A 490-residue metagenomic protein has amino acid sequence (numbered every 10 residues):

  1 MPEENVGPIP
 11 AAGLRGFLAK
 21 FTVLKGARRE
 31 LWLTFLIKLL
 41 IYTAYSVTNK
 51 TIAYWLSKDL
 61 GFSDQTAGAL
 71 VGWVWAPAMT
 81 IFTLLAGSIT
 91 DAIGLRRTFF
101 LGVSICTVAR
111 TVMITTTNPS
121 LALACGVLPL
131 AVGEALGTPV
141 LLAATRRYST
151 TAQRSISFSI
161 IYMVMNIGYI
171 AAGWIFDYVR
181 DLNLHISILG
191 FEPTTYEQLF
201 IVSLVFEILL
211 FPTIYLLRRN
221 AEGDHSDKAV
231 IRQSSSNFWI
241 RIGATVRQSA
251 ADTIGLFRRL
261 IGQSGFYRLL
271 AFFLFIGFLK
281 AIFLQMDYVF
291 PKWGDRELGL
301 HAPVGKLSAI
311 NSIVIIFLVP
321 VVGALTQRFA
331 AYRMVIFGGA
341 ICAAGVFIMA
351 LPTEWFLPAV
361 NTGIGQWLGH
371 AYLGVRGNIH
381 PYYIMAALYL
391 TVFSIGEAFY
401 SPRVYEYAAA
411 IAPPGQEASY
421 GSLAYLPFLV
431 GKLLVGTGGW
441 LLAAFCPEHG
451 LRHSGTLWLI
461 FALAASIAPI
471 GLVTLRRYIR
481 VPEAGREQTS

Functional and structural regions predicted by a protein language model:
M1-R29, T151-S155, F176-D287, P291 (+2 more regions): Intracellular loop-helix junctions on the cytosolic face of multi-pass helical membrane proteins
K25-A76, R268-F275, L279-W293, E297-L300: Helix-loop boundary and gating motifs at the non-cytosolic
L70-S88, A309-V322, V430: Central cavity-lining transmembrane alpha-helices of secondary-active solute carriers, predominantly the Major
I81-L95, R180, F317-M334, L442: Helix-to-loop junctions at the C-terminal end of transmembrane segments in multipass secondary transporters
I81-T117: Conserved MFS/SLC helix-loop-helix module at the cytosolic interface between two early adjacent transmembrane helices
S104-N118, A340-N378: C-terminal ends and interior cores of transmembrane alpha-helices in multi-pass membrane transporters/permeases
L136-T150, G294, A398-P413: Intracellular juxtamembrane helix-capping segments at the cytosolic ends of symmetry-related transmembrane helices
S155-L184, L204-E207, S308, L423-G438: Glycine-rich segments within core transmembrane alpha-helices of 12-TM secondary carriers
